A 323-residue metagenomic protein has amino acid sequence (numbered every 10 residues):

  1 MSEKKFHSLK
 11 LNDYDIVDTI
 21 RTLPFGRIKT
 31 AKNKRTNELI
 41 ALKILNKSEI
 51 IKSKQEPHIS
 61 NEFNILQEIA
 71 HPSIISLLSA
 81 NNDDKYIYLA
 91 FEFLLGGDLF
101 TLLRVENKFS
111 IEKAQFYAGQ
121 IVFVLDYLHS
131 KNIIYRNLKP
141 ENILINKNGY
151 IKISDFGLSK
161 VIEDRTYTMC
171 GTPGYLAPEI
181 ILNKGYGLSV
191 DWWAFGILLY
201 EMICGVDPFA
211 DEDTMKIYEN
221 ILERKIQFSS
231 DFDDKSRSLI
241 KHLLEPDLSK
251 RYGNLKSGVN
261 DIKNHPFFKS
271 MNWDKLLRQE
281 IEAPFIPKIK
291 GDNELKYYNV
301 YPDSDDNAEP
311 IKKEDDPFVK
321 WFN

Functional and structural regions predicted by a protein language model:
R27: Conserved N-lobe ATP-binding subsite of Hanks-type protein kinase domains, especially the beta3 VAIK lysine
L39, I44-I69: Conserved N-lobe beta3->alphaC-helix segment of eukaryotic protein kinase catalytic domains
S79-A80: A short, aromatic-enriched beta-strand patch in the conserved N-lobe beta-sheet of the protein kinase catalytic domain
K85-D98: Conserved short submotifs of the Hanks-type protein kinase catalytic core that shape the nucleotide-binding pocket
Y117-A118: Activation segment signature within eukaryotic-like protein kinase domains
N254-N323: C-terminal regulatory tails of eukaryotic serine/threonine kinases
